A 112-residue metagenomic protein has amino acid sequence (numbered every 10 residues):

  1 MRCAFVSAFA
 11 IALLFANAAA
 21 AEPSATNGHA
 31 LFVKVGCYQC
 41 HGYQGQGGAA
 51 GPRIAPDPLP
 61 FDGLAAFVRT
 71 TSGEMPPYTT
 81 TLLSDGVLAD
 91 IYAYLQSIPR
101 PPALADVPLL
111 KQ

Functional and structural regions predicted by a protein language model:
M1-A4: Positively charged n-region of N-terminal signal peptides that target proteins for export
V6-A16: Bacterial N-terminal signal peptides
F9-A10, N27, A105-D106: Terminal low-complexity, poorly structured segments
A18-P23: Boundary at the C-terminal end of the N-terminal hydrophobic targeting segment
A25-V33, Q39-T81, K111: Gly/Gly-Pro-rich "capping" loops immediately C-terminal to redox-active cysteine motifs in periplasmic/lumenal
T80-Q112: C-terminal capping alpha-helices of c-type cytochrome domains
